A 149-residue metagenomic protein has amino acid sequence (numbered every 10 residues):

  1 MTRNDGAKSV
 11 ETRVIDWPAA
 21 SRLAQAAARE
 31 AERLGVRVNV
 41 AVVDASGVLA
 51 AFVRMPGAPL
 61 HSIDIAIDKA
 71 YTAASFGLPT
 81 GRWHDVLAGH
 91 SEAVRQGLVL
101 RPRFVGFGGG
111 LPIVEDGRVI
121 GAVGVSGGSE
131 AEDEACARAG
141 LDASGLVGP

Functional and structural regions predicted by a protein language model:
T2-P149: Flexible, solvent-exposed loop/hinge segments and secondary-structure transition points
